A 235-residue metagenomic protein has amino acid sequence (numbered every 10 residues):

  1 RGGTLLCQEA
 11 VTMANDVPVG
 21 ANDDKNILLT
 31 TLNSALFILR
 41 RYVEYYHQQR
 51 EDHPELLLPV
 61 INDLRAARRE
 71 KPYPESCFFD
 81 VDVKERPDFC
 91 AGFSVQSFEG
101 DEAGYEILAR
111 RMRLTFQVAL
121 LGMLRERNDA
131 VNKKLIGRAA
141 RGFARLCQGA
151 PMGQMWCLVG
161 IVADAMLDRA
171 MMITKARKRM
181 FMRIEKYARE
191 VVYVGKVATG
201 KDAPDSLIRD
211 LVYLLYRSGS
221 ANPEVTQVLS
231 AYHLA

Functional and structural regions predicted by a protein language model:
R1, F79, V83-K134, A235: Long, amphipathic alpha-helical coiled-coil segments characteristic of histidine-phosphotransfer scaffolds
R1, M13-A21, Y46, R50 (+5 more regions): Secondary-structure edge/capping motif, primarily at the C-terminal ends of alpha-helices and the immediately following
R1-M13, D24-A35, L135, A150-A163 (+1 more regions): Short, well-ordered alpha-helical segments that carry or flank key catalytic/ligand-binding motifs at enzyme/regulatory
C7, A67-E70, R86-D88, G92 (+4 more regions): N-terminal nucleotide-handling cores and adjacent loading/scaffold lobes of large enzymes and macromolecular assemblies
C7-A10, L32, M112-F116, F143: Short, structured motif recognition centered on aromatic/hydrophobic residues
V19-E102, R169-A235: Structural secondary-structure packing elements that flank or coincide with functional cores
L114, V118-L121, R141, R145 (+2 more regions): Extended, non-membrane alpha-helical segments enriched in charged/polar residues
G137-A139: Short, solvent-exposed loop/turn segments enriched in Ser/Thr/Gly
